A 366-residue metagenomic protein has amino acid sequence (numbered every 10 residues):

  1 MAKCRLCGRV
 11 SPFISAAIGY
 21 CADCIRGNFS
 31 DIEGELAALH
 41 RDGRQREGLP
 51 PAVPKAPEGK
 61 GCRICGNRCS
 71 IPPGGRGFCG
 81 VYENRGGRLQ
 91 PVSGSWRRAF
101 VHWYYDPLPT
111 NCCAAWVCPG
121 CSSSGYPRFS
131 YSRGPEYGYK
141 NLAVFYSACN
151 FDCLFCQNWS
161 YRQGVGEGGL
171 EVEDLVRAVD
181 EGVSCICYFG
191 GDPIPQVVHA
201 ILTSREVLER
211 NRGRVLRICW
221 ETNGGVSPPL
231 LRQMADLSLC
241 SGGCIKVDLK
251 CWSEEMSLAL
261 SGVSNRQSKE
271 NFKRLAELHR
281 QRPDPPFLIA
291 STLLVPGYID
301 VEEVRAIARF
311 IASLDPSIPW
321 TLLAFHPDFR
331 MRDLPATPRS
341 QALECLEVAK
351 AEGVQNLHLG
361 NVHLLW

Functional and structural regions predicted by a protein language model:
M1-P73, P283-P285, L294-W366: Auxiliary Fe-S-binding modules of radical SAM enzymes
R9, G48, N67, G74-G77 (+8 more regions): Glycine-centered flexibility motif
G19-A22, R63, G77, T110-N111 (+1 more regions): Secreted/extracellular small peptides and ectodomain modules produced from precursors
A22-D23, K60-V81, F145-W159: Local cysteine-cluster metal-coordination motifs and their immediate loop/turn environment, predominantly Fe-S cluster
G77, L142, L288: A broad, low-specificity signal marking well-ordered, structured residues that form hydrophobic/aromatic
V81-C240: Conserved Radical SAM active-site core
G169-P335, S340: Conserved AdoMet/S-adenosylmethionine-binding subsite of the radical SAM
